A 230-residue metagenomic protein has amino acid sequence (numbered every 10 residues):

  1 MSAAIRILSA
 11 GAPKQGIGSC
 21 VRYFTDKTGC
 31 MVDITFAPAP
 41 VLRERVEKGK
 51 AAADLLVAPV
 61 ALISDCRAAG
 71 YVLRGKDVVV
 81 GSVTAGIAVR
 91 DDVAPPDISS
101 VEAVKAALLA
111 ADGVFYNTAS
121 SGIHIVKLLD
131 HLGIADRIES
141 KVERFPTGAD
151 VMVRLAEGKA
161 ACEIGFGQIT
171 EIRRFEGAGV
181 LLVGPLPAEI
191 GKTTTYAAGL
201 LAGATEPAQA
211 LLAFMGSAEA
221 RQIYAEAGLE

Functional and structural regions predicted by a protein language model:
M1-T35, P40-E47, V60-A69, K76 (+2 more regions): Exported/periplasmic ABC-transporter solute-binding proteins
A53: Periplasmic binding protein-like
